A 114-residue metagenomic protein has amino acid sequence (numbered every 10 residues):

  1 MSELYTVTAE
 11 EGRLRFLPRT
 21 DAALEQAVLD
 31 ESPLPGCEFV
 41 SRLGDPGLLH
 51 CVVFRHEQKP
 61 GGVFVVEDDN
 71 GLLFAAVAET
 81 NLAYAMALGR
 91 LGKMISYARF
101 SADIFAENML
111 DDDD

Functional and structural regions predicted by a protein language model:
S2-D45: Negatively charged, low-complexity tracts enriched in Asp/Glu with abundant Ser/Thr
L4, A76-D114: Mixed-charge, Lys/Arg-enriched low-complexity segments
V7, T20-E25, P33-G36, G61 (+2 more regions): Short amphipathic alpha-helical segments that mediate assembly, nucleic-acid/protein binding, or membrane association
E11, S32, G44, E67-N70 (+3 more regions): N-terminal regions of proteins, emphasizing targeting and processing segments when present
L14-F16, T20, L43, C51 (+3 more regions): Positively charged, low-complexity intrinsically disordered regions
R19, V28, F54, V66-D68 (+2 more regions): Intrinsically disordered, low-complexity peptide-like regions
V40-M86: Acidic, low-complexity, intrinsically disordered interaction modules
